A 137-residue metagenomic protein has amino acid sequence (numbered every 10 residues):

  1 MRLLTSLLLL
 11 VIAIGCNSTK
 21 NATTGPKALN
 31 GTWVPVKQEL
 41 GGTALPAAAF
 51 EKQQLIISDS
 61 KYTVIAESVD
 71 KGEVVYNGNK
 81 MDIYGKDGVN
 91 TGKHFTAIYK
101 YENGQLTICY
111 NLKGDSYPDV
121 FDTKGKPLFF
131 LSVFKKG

Functional and structural regions predicted by a protein language model:
M1-L7: Sec-dependent signal peptide recognition, specifically the positively charged N-region followed immediately by
I14-G15: C-terminal motif of bacterial Sec signal peptides marking the signal peptidase cleavage site
S18-V34: N-terminal helix-cap/turn-to-beta initiation motif at the start of protein domains
N21, G78-K80, K113-G137: Edge beta-strand at a domain terminus
Q38-A47, S58-F121: Contiguous, well-ordered beta-strand patches that form the walls/edges of small beta-barrel/beta-sandwich domains
